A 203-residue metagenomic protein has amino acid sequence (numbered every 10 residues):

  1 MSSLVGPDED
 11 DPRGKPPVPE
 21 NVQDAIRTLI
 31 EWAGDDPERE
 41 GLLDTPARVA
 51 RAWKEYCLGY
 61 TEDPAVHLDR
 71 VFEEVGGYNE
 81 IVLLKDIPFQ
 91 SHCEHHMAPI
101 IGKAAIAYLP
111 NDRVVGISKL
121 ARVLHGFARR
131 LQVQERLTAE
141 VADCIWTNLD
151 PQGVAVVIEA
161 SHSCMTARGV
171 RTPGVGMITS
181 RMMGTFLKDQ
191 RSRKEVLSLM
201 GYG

Functional and structural regions predicted by a protein language model:
M1-G203: A domain-level signal for the structural core that forms small-molecule/cofactor-binding pockets and catalytic centers
